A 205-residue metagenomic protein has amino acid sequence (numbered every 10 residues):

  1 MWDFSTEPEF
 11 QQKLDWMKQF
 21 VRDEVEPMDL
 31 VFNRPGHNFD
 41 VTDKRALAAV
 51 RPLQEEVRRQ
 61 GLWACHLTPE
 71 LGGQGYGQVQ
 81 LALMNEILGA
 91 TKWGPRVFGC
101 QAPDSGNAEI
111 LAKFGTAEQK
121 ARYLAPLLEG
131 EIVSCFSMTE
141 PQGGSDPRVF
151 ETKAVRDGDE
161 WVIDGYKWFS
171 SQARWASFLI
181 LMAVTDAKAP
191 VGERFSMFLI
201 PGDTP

Functional and structural regions predicted by a protein language model:
M1-A102, E118-E129: Amphipathic, small/basic residue-rich leader segments at the start of a protein or domain
E70, T139-G143, W168-F169: Short, solvent-exposed loop/turn elements at beta->coil junctions and helix N-caps that rim active or binding pockets
N85, A108-L111, L124, I180 (+1 more regions): Conserved protein kinase catalytic domain
F98-E118, G144: N-terminal glycine-rich flavin-associated loop
G130-M138, M182: A short, Trp-centered hydrophobic/proline-enriched beta-strand micro-motif
P141-E151: Active-site-adjacent elements of ketosynthase-type condensing enzymes
A154-V155: A structural signal for short hydrophobic beta-strand segments in well-ordered beta-sheet cores
E160, D164-P205: A short core secondary-structure module
